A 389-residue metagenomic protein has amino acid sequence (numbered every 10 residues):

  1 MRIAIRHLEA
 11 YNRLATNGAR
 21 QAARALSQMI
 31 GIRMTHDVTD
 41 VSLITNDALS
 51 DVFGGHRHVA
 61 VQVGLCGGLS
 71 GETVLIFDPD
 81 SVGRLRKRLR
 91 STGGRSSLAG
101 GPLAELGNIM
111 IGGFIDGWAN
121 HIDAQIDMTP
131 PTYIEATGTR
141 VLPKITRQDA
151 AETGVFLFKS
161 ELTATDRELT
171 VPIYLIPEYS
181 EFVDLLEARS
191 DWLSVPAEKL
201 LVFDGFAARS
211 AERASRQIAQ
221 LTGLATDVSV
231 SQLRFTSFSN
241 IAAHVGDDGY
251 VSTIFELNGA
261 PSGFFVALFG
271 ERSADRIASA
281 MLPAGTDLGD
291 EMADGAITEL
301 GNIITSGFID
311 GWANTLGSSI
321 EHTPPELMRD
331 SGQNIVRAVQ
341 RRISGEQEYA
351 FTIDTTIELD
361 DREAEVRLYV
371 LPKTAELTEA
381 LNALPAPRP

Functional and structural regions predicted by a protein language model:
R2-E291, G295-P389: Composition-driven recognition of glycine/serine/threonine/acidic- and proline-rich low-complexity segments and repeats
